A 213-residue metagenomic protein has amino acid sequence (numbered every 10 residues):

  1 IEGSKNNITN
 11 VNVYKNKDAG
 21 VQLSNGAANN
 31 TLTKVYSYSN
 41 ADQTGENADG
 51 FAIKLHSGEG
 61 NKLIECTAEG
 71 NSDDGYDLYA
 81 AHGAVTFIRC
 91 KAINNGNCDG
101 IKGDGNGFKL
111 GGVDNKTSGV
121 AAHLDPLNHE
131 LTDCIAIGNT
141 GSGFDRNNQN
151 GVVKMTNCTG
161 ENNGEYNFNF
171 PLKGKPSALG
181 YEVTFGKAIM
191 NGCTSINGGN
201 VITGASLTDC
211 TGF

Functional and structural regions predicted by a protein language model:
I1, K15-S24, Q43-S57, G70-Y79 (+3 more regions): Extracellular beta-strand/beta-solenoid scaffold signature
G3, N10, K15, N25 (+17 more regions): Residues on the solvent-exposed faces and adjacent turns of beta-rich solenoids used to engage binding targets
K5-N10, A27-V35, G60-C66, A84-C90 (+5 more regions): All-beta strand scaffolds that present successive hydrophobic residues in beta-strands
